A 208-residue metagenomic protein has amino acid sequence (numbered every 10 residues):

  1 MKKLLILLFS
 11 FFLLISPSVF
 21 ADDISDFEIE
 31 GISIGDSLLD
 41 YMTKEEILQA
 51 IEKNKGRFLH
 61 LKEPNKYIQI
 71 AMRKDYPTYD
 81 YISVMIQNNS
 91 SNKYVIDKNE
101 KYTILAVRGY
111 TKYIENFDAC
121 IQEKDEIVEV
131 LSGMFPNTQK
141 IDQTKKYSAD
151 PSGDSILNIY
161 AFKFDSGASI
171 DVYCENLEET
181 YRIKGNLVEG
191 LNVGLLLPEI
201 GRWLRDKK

Functional and structural regions predicted by a protein language model:
M1-L4: Positively charged n-region of N-terminal signal peptides that target proteins for export
I6-S10: Sec-dependent N-terminal signal peptides
I15-S16: N-terminal signal peptide c-region/cleavage motif recognized by signal peptidases
A21-Y67, D75, K101-K208: Non-cytosolic coordination micro-motifs
P77-N88: Amphipathic hydrophobic-ligand
Q87-N89, K93-A106: A structural motif
